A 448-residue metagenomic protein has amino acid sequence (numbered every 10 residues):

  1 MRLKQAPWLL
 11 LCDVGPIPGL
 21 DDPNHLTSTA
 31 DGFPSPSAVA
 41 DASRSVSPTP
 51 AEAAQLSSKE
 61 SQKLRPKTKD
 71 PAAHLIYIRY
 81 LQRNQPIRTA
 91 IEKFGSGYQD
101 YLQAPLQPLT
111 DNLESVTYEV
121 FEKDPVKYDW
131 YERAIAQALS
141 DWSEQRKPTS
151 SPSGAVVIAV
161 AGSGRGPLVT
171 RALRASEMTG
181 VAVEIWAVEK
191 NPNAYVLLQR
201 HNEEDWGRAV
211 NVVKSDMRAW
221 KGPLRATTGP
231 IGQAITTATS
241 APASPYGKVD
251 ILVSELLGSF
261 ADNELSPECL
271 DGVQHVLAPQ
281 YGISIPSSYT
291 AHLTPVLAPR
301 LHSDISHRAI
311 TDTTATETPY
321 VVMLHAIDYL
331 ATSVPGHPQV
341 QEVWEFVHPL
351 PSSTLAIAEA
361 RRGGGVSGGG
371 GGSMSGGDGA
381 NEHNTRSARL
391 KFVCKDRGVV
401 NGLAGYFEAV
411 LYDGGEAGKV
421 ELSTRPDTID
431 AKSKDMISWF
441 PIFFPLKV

Functional and structural regions predicted by a protein language model:
M1-S115, E122-K123, K127, R133 (+4 more regions): Class I SAM-binding transferase module
R165-V181: Conserved SAM-binding loop of SAM-dependent methyltransferases across substrates and taxa, primarily the Class I
